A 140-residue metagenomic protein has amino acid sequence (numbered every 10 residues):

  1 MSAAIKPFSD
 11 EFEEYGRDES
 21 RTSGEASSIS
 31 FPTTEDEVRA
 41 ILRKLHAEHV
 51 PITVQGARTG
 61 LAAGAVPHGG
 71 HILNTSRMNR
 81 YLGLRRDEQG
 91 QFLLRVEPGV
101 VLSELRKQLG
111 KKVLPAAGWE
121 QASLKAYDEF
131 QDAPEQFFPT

Functional and structural regions predicted by a protein language model:
M1-V50, V54-L94, L102-S103, K107-A117 (+1 more regions): N-terminal flexible segment immediately upstream of the FAD-binding catalytic core in FAD-dependent oxidoreductases
G99: Extended, alpha-helix-rich binding/interface surfaces that flank or overlap catalytic cores and mediate recognition
Q131-T140: Short, intrinsically disordered, charge-balanced linker/junction segments flanking boundaries in proteins
